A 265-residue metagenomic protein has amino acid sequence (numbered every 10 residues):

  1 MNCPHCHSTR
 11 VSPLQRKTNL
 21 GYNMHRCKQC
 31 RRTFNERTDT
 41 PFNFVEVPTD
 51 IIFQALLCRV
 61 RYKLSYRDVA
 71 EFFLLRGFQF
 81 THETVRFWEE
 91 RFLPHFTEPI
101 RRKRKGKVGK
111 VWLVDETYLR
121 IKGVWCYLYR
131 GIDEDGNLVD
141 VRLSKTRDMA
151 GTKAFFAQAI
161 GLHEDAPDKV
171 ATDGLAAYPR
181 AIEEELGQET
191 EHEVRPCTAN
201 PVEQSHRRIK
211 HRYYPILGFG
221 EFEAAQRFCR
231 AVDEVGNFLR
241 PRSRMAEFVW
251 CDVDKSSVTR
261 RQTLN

Functional and structural regions predicted by a protein language model:
H5-S8, Q29: Short, cysteine/histidine-rich loop/knuckle motifs that typically chelate Zn2+
V11, C27, A55, V69 (+9 more regions): Mobile genetic element proteins and their domesticated derivatives, centered on retroelements and DNA transposons
K17-V60, T81, K107-V111: Basic, short loop/linker segments at the boundary and entry of helix-turn-helix/winged-helix-like folds
F42-E46, R91, V141-H163: Active-site beta-loop-alpha junctions of metal-dependent nucleic acid enzymes, especially the RNase H-like/DDE
V60, K122-L138, D148, F156: Short conserved beta-strand segments at catalytic cores or DNA/RNA-binding microdomains of nucleic-acid binding
F87-K107: Short, basic alpha-helical nucleic acid-contact segments in DNA-binding proteins and DNA transaction factors
K107-I121, R130: Two-metal-ion RNase H-like nuclease active-site motif
P215, Q226-N265: C-terminal domain-tail junction helix/linker
